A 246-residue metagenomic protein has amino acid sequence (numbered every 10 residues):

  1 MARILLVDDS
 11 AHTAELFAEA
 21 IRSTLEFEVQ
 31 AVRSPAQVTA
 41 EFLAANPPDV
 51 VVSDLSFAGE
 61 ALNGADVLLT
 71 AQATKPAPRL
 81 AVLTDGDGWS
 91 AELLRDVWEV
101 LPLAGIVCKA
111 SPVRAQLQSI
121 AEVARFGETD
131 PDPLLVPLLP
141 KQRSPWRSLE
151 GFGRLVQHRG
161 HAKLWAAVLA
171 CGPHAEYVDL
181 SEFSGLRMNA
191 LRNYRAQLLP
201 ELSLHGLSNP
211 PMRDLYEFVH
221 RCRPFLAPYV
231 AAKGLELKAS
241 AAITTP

Functional and structural regions predicted by a protein language model:
M1-I21: Conserved acidic segment of CheY-like receiver
V7-D8, V32-R33, V51: Conserved sequence signature across two-component system core domains
E26-A36, E41: Short hydrophobic/Thr-rich beta-strand motif most characteristic of the beta2 strand and flanking loop of CheY-like
V51-A71, T84-L94: Conserved phosphotransfer microenvironments
D66, D87-I106, R114-A115: Alpha4 helix (beta4-alpha4-beta5 surface) of REC/receiver domains from two-component response regulators
A115-G151: Short, flexible helix-to-coil linker/hinge segments that flank and couple to helix-turn-helix
R143-A196: Helix-turn-helix DNA-binding segment
L191-P246: Basic, Lys/Arg-enriched C-terminal extension of HTH/homeodomain DNA-binding domains
